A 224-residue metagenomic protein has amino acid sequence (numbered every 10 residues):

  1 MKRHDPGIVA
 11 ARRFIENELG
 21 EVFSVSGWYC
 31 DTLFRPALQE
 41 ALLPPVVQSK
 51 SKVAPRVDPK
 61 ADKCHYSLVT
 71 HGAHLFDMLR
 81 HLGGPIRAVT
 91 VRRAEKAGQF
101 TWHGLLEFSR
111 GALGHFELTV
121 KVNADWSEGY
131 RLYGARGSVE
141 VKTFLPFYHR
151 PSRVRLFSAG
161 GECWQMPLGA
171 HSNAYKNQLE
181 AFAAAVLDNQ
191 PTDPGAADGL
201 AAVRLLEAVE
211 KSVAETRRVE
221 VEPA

Functional and structural regions predicted by a protein language model:
R3-V89, T216: Predominantly a Rossmann-like dinucleotide-binding segment in NAD(P)-dependent oxidoreductases
H4, S172-Y175: Generic alpha-helical segment signature
V22-S24, K211-A224: C-terminal capping/lid region of NAD(P)-dependent oxidoreductase domains
S24, C64, T70-F147, G169 (+3 more regions): Contiguous beta-strand/loop segments that form the cofactor/metal-binding neighborhood of enzyme cores
Y130, H149-G160: Short polybasic amphipathic segments
E162-A170: C-terminal "lid/loop" region of Rossmann-like NAD(P)-dependent oxidoreductases
M166-P167, A185-A202, V219: Glycine- and charged-residue-rich phosphate/anionic-cofactor binding loop of Rossmann-like
G199-V213: C-terminal hydrophobic helical "lid"/dimerization subdomain of Rossmann-like NAD(P)H-dependent oxidoreductases
